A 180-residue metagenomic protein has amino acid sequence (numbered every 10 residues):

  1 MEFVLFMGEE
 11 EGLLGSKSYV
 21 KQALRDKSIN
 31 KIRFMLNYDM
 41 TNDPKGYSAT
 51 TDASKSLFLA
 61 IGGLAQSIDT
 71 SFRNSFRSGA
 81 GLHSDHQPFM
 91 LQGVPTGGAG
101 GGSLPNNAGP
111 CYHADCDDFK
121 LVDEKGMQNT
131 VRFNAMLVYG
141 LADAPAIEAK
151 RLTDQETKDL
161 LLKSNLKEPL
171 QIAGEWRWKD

Functional and structural regions predicted by a protein language model:
M1-E2, N107-D180: His/Asp/Glu-rich mid-to-C-terminal helical/loop segments that flank catalytic regions of hydrolases
F6-G109, E175-W178: Metal-dependent peptidase/peptidase-like ectodomains
